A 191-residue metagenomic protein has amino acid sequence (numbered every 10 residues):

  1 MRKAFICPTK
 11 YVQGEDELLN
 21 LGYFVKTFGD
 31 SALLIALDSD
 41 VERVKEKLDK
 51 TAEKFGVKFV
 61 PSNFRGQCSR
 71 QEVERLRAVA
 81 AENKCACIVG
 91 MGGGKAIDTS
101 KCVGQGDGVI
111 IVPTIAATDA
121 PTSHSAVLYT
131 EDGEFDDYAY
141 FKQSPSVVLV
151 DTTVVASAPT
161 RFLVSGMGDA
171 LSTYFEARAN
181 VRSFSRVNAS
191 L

Functional and structural regions predicted by a protein language model:
M1-C87: ATP/NTP phosphate-donor binding region
V12, I88-G92, V164-G166: Short glycine/serine/threonine-biased micro-segments
G22, D49, E74-R77, K101 (+2 more regions): Predominant activation on well-ordered alpha-helical scaffold segments within soluble catalytic domains
V41-R43, R70, I97, T118 (+1 more regions): Loop/helix-junction capping segments adjacent to catalytic residues or to phosphate/diphosphate-binding pockets
V44-E46, T99-C102, A120-T122, P159: Short glycine-/acidic-enriched loop or helix-start segments at secondary-structure transitions that form or flank
A80-I115: A short, small-residue-rich loop immediately preceding and capping a beta-strand
G106-S190: A glycine/threonine-rich phosphate-anchoring loop and its flanking beta-alpha core in nucleotide/phosphate-binding
